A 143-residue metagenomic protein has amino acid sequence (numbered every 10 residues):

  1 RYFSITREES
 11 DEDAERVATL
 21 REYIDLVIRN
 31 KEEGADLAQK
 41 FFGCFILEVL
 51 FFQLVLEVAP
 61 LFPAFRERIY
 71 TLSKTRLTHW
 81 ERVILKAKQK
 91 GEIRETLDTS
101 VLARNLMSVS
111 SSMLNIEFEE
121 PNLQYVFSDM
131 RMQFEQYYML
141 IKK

Functional and structural regions predicted by a protein language model:
R1-T6, I69: Amphipathic alpha-helical segments enriched in hydrophobic/aromatic and basic residues that form the DNA-contacting
S4-L47, T99-L106: Hydrophobic alpha-helical connector segments
D11-A14, E32, A59-A64, K74 (+1 more regions): Residues in soluble alpha-helical coiled-coils and helical-bundle/repeat scaffolds
R16, G34, F65, E95 (+2 more regions): Residue-level recognition of alpha-helical structural elements
E22-G34, Q39, T78, R82-K90 (+2 more regions): C-terminal peripheral helix-coil segments that are non-catalytic and often amphipathic
K31, F51-L56: Feature detects amphipathic, helix-rich regulatory segments
G43-Q53, P63-Q89, V101-R104, S128: Amphipathic alpha-helical packing segments from all-alpha helical-bundle domains
E48, E95-I116, Q133-Q136: Hydrophobic alpha-helical segments that form the core of small-molecule binding pockets and/or dimer interfaces
